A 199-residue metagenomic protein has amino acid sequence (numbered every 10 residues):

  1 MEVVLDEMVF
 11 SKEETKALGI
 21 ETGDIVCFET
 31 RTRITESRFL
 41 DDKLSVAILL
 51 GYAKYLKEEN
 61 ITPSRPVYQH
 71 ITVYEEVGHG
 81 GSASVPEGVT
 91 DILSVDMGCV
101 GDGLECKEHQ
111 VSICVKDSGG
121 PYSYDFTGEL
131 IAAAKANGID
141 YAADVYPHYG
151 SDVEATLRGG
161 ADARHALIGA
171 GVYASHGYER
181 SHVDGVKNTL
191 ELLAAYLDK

Functional and structural regions predicted by a protein language model:
M1-K199: N-terminal hydrophobic/helix-forming segments and targeting peptides
